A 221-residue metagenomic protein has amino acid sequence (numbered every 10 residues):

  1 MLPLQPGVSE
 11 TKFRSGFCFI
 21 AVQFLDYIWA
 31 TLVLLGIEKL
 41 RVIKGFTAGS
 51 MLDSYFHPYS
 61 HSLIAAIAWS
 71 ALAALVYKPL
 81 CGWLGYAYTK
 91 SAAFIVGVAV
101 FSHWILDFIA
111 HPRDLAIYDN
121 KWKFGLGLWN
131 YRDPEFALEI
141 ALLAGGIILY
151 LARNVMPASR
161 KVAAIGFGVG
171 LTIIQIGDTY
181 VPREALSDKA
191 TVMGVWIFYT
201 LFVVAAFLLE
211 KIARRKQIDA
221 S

Functional and structural regions predicted by a protein language model:
M1-S221: N-terminal membrane-targeting hydrophobic helices
